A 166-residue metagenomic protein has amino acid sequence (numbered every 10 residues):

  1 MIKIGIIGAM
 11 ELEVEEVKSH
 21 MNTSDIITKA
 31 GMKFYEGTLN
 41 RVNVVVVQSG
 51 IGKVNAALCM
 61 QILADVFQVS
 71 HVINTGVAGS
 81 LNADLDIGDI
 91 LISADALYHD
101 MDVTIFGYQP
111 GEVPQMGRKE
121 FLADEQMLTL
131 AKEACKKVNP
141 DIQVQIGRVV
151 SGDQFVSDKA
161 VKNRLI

Functional and structural regions predicted by a protein language model:
I2-K3, I27-I166: Glycine-rich phosphate- or other oxyanion-binding loops that anchor nucleotides, phosphorylated ligands
I2-M21: Short, conserved "active-site rim" segments that organize catalytic pockets and cofactor/ligand binding
